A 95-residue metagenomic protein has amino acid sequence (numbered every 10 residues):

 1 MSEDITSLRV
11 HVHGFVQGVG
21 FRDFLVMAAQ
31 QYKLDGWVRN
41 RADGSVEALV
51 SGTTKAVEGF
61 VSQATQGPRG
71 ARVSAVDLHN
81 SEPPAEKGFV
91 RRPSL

Functional and structural regions predicted by a protein language model:
M1-L95: Intrinsically disordered, low-complexity, mixed-charge
